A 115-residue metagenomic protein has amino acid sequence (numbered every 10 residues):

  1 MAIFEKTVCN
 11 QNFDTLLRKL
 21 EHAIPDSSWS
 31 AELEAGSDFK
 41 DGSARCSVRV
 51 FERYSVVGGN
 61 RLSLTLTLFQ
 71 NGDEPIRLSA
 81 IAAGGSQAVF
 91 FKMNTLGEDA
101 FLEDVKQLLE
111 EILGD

Functional and structural regions predicted by a protein language model:
M1-S28: Terminal, regulation- and interaction-focused segments at domain boundaries
N10-F13, R53, N71, A83-G85: Generic structural motif
Q11, T15, R61, L96 (+1 more regions): Conserved active-site and cofactor/substrate-binding residues in soluble primary-metabolism enzymes
L17-E21, L66, K106: A generic alpha-helix structural signal
E21-T65, G72: Ser/Thr-rich, low-complexity intrinsically disordered terminal regions
K40, A44, A83, L113-D115: N-terminal intrinsically disordered, cationic/polar leader segments that include organellar targeting peptides
G58-M93: Beta-strand/loop substructures that line and gate deep hydrophobic ligand-binding cavities in soluble
A88-D115: A conserved amphipathic terminal alpha-helix motif
